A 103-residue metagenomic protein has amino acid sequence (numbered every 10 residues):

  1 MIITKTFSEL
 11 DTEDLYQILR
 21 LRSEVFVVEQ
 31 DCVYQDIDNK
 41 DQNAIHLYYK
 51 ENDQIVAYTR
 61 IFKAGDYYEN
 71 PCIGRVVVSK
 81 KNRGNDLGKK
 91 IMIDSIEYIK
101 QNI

Functional and structural regions predicted by a protein language model:
M1-V33, D38-N43, E51-Q54: Short amphipathic alpha-helix that is part of the acyltransferase structural core
I45, P71-G74, I93, E97: N-terminal, well-ordered alpha-helical segments
Y48, Q54-A64, N70-C72, V77: Conserved beta-strand in the GNAT
V78, G84-E97: Conserved acetyl-CoA-binding loop-helix of GNAT-fold acetyltransferases
S79-K80, N102: Alpha-helix C-capping/helix-to-loop hinge sites
E97-I103: Short, intrinsically disordered, charge-balanced linker/junction segments flanking boundaries in proteins
